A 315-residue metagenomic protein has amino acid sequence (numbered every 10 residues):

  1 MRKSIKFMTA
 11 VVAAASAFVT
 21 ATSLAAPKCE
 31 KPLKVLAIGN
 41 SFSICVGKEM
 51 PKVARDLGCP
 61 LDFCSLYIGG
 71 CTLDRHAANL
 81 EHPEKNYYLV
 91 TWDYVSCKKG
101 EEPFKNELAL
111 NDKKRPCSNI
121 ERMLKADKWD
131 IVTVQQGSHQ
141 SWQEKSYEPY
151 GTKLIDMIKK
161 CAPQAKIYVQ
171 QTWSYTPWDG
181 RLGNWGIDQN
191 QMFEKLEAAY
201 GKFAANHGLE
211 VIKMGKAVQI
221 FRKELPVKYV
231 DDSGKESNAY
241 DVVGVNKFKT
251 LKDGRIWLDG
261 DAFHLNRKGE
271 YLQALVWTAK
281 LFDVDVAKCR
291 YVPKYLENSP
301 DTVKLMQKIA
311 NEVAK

Functional and structural regions predicted by a protein language model:
M1-V11: Bacterial N-terminal signal peptides that target proteins for export
T9-V19: Bacterial N-terminal signal peptides
A21-P27: Boundary at the C-terminal end of the N-terminal hydrophobic targeting segment
P27-D56: N-terminal module-boundary/linker segments of secreted carbohydrate-active enzymes
C45-Y150: Conserved SGNH/GDSL esterase-like catalytic core that processes O-acyl groups on lipids and polysaccharides
K114-R267: Alpha-helical cap/lid subdomain in secreted, periplasmic, or secretory-pathway luminal O-acyl-processing enzymes
Y229-K315: Conserved catalytic region of serine esterases and O-acyltransferases that act on ester linkages in lipids
